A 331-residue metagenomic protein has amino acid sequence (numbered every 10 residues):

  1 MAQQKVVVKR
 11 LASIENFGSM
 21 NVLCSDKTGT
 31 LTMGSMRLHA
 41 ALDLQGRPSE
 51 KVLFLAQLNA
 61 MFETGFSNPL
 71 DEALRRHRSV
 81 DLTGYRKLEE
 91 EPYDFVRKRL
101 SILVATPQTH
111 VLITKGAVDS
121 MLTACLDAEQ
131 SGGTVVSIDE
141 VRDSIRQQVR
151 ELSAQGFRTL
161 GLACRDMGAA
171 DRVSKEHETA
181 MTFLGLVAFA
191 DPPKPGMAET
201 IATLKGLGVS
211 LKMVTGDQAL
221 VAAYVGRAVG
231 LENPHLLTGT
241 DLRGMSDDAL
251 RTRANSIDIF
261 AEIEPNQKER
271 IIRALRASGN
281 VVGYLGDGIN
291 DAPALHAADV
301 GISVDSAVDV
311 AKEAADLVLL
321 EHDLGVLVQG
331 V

Functional and structural regions predicted by a protein language model:
M1-A12, M36-L38, V308, L320: Juxtamembrane helix-loop transition segments at the membrane interface in multi-pass membrane proteins
A2, S153-G156, N233, G279: Residues at helix C-cap/C′ positions in short coil/turn segments immediately following an alpha-helix
Q3, S13-S25, D287, A297 (+1 more regions): Short, conserved catalytic or interaction motifs in soluble domains
Q4, L38, V118, A298 (+1 more regions): ATP/adenylate-binding site constellation spanning eukaryotic-like Ser/Thr protein kinases, ABC-transporter
V8, I14-F17, S49-L53, S67 (+9 more regions): Amphipathic alpha-helical transducer elements in NTP-driven molecular machines
V8-L11, L38-A41, Y93, L237 (+1 more regions): Short clusters of hydrophobic/aromatic residues that line enzyme substrate/ligand-binding pockets
N16-F183, F189, A202-T203, L211 (+3 more regions): Cytosolic catalytic regions of ATP/NTP-dependent phosphoryl-transfer enzymes
K175-V331: Conserved ATP-binding TGD loop and adjacent catalytic N/P-domain core of P-type ATPases
